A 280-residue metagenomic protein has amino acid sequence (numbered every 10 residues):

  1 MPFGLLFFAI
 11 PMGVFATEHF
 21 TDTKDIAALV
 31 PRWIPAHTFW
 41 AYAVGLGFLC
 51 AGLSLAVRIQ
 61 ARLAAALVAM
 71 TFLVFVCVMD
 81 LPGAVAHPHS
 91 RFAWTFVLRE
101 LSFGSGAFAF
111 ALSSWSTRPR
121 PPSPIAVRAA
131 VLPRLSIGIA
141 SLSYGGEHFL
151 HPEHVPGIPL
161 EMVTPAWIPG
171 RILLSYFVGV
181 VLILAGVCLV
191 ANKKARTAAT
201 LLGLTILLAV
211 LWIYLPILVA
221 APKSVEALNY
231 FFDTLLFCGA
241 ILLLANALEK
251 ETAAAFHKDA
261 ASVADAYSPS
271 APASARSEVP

Functional and structural regions predicted by a protein language model:
M1-T21, F39-C50, A56-E153, P169-L184 (+1 more regions): Extended, low-polarity transmembrane helix blocks
D22-I34, V155-I168: Short juxtamembrane and helix-loop transition motifs at transmembrane-helix boundaries in membrane proteins
